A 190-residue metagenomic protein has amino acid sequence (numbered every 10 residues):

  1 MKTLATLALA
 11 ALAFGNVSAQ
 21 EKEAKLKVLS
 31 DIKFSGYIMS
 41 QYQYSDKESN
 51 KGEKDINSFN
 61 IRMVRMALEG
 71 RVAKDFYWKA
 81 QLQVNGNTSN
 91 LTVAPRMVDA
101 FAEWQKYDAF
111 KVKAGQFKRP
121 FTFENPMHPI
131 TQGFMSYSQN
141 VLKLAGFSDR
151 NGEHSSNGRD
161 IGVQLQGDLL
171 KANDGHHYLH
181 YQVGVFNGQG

Functional and structural regions predicted by a protein language model:
M1-K25: Cleavable N-terminal export/targeting peptides
K22-D46, E53-G188: Outer membrane beta-barrel
